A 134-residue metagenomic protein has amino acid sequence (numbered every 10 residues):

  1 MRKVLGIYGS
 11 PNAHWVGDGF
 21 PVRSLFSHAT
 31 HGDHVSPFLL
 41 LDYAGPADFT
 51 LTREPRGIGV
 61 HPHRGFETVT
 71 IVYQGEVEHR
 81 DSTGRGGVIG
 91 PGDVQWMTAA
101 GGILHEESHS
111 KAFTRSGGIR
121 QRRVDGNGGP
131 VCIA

Functional and structural regions predicted by a protein language model:
M1-N12: Short, Gly/Pro- and small/polar-rich lid/capping loops
N12, G17, G101-H105: Secretory-pathway/luminal and periplasmic proteins that interact with or process carbohydrate-rich
H14-Y73: A short glycine-rich, His/Asp/Glu-containing loop-to-beta-strand
P55, T70-P91, A100-E107: A short beta-strand-loop-beta hairpin characteristic of the jelly-roll/cupin
P62-V77, R122-P130: Short, conserved beta-strand element in jelly-roll/cupin
A99-R122, G126-P130: Ligand-binding loop in jelly-roll beta-barrel domains
I133-A134: An acidic-aromatic loop/edge-strand motif
